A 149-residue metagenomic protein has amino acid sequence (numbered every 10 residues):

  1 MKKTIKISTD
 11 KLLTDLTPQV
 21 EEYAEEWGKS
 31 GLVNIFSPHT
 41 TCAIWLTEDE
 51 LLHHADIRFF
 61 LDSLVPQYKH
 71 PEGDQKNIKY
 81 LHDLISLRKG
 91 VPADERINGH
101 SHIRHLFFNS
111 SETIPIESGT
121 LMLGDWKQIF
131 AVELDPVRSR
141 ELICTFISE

Functional and structural regions predicted by a protein language model:
M1-E149: Active-site histidine-anchored catalytic micro-motif
